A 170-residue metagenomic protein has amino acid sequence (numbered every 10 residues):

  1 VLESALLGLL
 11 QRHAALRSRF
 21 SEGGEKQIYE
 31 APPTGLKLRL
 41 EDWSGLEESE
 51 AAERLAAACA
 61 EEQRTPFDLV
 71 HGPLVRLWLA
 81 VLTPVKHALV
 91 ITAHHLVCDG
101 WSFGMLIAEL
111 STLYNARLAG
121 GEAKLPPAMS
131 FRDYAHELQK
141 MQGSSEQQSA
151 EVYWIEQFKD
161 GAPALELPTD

Functional and structural regions predicted by a protein language model:
V1-P32, L46-M141, Q147-S149, E156-D170: Acyl-group handoff/entry surfaces in thioester-processing enzymes
A31-R39: Short, charged/polar, Gly/Pro-enriched secondary-structure boundary elements
W43: Helicase-core coupling region on the C-terminal RecA-like lobe
